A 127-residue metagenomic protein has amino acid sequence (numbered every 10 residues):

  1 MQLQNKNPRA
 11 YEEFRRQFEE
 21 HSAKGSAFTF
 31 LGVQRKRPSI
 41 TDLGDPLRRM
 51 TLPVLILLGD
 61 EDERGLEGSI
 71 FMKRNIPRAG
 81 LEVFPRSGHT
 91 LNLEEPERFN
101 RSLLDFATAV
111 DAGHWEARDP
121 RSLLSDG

Functional and structural regions predicted by a protein language model:
M1-R49: Conserved alpha/beta-hydrolase catalytic His-Asp/Glu region
G44, I70-F71: Active-site phosphate/pyrophosphate- and oxyanion-stabilizing loops and adjacent acidic/basic residues in soluble
R49-M50, I56-L58: Short beta-strand/loop motif that positions the catalytic acidic residue of the alpha/beta-hydrolase fold
E63-G68: Conserved alpha/beta-hydrolase "acid-adjacent" motif
A79-G127: Catalytic active-site module of serine/aspartate enzymes centered on a nucleophile-bearing elbow/loop
